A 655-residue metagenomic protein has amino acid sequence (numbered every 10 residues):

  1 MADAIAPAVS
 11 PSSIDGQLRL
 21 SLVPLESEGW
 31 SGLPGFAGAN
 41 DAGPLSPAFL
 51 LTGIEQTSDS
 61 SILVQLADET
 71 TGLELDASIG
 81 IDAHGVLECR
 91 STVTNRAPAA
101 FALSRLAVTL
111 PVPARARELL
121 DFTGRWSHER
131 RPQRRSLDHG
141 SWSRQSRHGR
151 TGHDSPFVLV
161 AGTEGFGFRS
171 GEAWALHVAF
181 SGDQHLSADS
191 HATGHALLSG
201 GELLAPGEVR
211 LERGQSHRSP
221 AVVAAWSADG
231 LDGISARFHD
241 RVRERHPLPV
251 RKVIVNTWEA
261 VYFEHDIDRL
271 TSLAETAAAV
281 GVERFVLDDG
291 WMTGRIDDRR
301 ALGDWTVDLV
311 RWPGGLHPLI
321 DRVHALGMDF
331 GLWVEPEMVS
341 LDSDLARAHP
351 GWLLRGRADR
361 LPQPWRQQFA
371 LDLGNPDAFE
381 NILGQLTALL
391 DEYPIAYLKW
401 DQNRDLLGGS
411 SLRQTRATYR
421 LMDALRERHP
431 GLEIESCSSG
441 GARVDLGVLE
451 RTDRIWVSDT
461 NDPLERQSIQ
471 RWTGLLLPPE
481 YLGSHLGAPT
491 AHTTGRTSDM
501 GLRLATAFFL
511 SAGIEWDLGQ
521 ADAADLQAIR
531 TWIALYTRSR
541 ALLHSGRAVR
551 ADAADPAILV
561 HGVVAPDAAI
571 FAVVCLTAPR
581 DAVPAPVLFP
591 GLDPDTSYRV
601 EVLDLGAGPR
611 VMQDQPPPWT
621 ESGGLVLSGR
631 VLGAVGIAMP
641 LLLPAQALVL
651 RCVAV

Functional and structural regions predicted by a protein language model:
M1-D189, S597-P616: Polysaccharide-binding surfaces and accessory modules of carbohydrate-active proteins
S21-L50, G165-G182, A224-R245, V282-D289 (+2 more regions): Glycine-rich, aromatic-flanked loop segments that form ligand/cofactor-binding clefts across common enzyme folds
V209-S227, A645-R651: Short Pro-Gly-centered flexible turn/kink motifs
L248, G290-I320, S343-G374, R404-Y419: Aromatic- and acidic-residue-enriched carbohydrate-binding clefts of CAZyme catalytic domains
K252, E259, F263, P336-A388 (+1 more regions): Active-site-adjacent "subsite" loops/lids of carbohydrate-active enzymes
R269-M292: Catalytic domains of carbohydrate-active enzymes, especially glycoside hydrolases
T418-R610, Q615, G623, G629: Active-site-proximal substrate-binding groove within the catalytic cores of carbohydrate-active enzymes
Q613-V655: C-terminal beta-strand-rich structural cap/linker in extracellular carbohydrate-active enzymes
